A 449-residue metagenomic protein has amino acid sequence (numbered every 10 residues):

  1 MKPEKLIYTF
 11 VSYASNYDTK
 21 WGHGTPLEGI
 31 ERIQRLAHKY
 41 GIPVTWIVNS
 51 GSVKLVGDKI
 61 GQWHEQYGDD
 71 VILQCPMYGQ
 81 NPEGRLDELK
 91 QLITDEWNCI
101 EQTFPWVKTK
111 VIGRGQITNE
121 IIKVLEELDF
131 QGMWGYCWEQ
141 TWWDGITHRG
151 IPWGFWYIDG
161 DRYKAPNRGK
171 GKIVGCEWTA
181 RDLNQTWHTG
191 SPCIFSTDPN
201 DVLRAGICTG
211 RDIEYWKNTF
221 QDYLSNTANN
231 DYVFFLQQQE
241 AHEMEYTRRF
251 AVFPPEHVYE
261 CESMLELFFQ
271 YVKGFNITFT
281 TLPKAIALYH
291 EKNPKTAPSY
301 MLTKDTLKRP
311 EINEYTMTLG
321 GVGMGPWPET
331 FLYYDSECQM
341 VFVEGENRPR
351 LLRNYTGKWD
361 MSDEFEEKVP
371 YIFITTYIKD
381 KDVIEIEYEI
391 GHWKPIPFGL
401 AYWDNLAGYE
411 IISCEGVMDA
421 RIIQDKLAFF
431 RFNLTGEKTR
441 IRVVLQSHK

Functional and structural regions predicted by a protein language model:
M1-H38, K295-R309: N-terminal regions that are enriched for targeting/export leaders and immediately downstream pro/stem segments
H38, T45, M133-W138, W142-H148 (+1 more regions): C-terminal domain-boundary segment and adjacent tail
Y40-P43, I47-E120, E139-T147, F195 (+3 more regions): Metal-dependent polysaccharide deacetylase catalytic core of the NodB/CE4 family, i.e., the active-site-bearing domain
W106-Y232, N293: Active-site-adjacent pocket scaffolds in enzyme catalytic domains
F279, L400-V417: Solvent-exposed beta-hairpin/edge-strand motifs
P328-L332, Q339-V341, E389-G408, I441: Surface-exposed beta-strand/loop patches in extracellular or lumenal glycoproteins
I412-F430: Solvent-exposed beta-strand/loop surfaces of large extracellular or lumenal domains
K426-K449: C-terminal beta-strand-rich structural cap/linker in extracellular carbohydrate-active enzymes
